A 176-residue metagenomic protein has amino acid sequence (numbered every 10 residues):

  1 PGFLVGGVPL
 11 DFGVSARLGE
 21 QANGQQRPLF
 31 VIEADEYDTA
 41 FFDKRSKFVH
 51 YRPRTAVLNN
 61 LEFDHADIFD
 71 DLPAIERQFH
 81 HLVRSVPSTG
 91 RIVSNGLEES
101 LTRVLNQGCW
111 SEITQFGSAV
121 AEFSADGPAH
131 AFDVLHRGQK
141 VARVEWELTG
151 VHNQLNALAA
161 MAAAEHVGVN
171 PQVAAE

Functional and structural regions predicted by a protein language model:
P1-D11: Short beta-strand-centered segment that lines the nucleotide-binding/catalytic pocket of NTP-utilizing
L10-F63, E99-R143, E176: Extended acidic/charged loop-beta regions that coordinate divalent cations and stabilize anionic phosphate/carboxylate
F41-D43, A66-A74: Glycine/threonine-rich flexible loop motifs
V49-F63, A74, R143-E176: A conserved, hydrophobic alpha-helical segment in the catalytic core of large ATP/adenylate-utilizing enzymes
Q78-V86: Substrate-engagement module of ASCE P-loop NTPases
G90: Glycine-centered, small-residue-biased loops immediately flanking beta-strands in adenine/cofactor-binding cores
V93: Polyanion-binding loop/helix "lid" in catalytic or ligand-binding cores
